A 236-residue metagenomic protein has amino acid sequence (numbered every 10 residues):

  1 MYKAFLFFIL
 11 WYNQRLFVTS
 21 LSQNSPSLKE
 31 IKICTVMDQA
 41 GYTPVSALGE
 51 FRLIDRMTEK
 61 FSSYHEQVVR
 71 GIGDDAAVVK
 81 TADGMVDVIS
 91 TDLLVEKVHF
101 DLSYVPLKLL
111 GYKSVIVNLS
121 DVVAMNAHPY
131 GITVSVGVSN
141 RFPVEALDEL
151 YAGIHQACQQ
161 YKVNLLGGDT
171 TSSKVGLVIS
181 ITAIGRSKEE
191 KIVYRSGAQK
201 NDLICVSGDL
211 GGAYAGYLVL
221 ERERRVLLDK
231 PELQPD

Functional and structural regions predicted by a protein language model:
L16, E30-D236: Helix-biased detector of long, well-ordered alpha-helical tracts
S20-S27: Serine residues within intrinsically disordered or low-complexity segments
